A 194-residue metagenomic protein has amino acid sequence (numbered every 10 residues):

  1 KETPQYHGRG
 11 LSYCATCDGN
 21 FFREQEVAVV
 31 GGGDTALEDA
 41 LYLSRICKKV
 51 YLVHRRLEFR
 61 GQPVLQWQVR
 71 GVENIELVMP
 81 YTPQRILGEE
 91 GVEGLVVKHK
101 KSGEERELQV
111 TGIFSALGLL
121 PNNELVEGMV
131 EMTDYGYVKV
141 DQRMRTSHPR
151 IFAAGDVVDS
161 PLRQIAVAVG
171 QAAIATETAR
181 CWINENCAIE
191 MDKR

Functional and structural regions predicted by a protein language model:
P4-F21, S115-R163, V167, C181: FAD-site-proximal beta/loop scaffold in flavoenzymes
G8-S12, Q25, K49, L77-M79: Rossmann-fold dehydrogenase core element
E24, V110, H148: Active-site acidic short loop of glycosyltransferases
Q25, G31-G33: Glycine-rich Rossmann-fold phosphate-binding loop(s) that bind the pyrophosphate of adenine dinucleotide cofactors
L37-L41, H148, A154-R194: A conserved FAD-binding loop/helix module that cradles the flavin
S44-Q142, C181-R194: A Rossmann-like FAD-binding core segment of flavoenzymes
